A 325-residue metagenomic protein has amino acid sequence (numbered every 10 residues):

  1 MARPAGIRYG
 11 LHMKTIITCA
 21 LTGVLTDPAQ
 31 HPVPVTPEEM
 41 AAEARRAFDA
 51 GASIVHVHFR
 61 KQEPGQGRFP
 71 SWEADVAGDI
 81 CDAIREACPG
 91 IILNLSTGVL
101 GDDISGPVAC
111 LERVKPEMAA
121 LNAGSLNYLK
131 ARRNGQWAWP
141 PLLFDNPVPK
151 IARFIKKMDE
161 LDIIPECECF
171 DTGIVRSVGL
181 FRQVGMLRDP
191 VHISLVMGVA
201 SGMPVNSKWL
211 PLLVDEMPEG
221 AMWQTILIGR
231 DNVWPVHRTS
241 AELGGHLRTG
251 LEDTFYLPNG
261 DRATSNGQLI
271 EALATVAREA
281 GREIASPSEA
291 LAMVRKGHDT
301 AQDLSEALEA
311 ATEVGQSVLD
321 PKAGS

Functional and structural regions predicted by a protein language model:
Y9-P32, S125-A138: N-terminal small/glycine-rich loop or linker at the start of catalytic domains across soluble metabolic enzymes
G23-A41, S96-I104, P140-D145, G202 (+1 more regions): Active-site mouth loops of central-metabolism enzymes
M40, A47, H58, A119 (+3 more regions): Conserved, mostly hydrophobic/aromatic
S53-A77, V196-M197, F255-N259: Glycine-rich, proline-tolerant flexible connector loops at the mouths of alpha/beta enzymes
G67-L95, I151-F154, L213-G220, I270-A277: Alpha-helix-loop-beta-strand connector modules within alpha/beta enzyme cores
S71-P147: Active-site beta->alpha loop and helix N-cap motifs at the rims of alpha/beta catalytic domains
M118-E252, A263: Catalytic alpha/beta core domains of metabolic enzymes, predominantly
E271, T275-A310: Mid-to-C-terminal alpha-helical segments outside catalytic/metal-binding sites
